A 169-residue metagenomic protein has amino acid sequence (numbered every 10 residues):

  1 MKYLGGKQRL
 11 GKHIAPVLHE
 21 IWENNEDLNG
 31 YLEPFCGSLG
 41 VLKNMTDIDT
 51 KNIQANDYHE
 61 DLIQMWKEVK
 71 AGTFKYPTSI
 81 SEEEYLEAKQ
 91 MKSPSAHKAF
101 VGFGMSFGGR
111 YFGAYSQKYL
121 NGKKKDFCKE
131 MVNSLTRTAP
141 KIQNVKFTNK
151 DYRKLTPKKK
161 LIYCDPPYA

Functional and structural regions predicted by a protein language model:
M1-V41: S-adenosyl-L-methionine
I14, Y31-M45, A55-E60, G104-F107 (+2 more regions): Conserved proline-anchored active-site loop of SAM-dependent methyltransferases that bridges a beta-strand
L18, W22, M45-D49, K70: Active-site catalytic pocket residues across diverse enzymes, especially alpha/beta-hydrolases
H19-E23, R153-K160: Short amphipathic alpha-helix with an adjacent loop that forms part of the alpha/beta core around
E26-D27, K43, T78, F112: Short linear functional motifs in flexible/disordered or boundary regions
E26-N29, T50-N52, P157-K159: A general structural motif
D49-R153: Class I S-adenosyl-L-methionine-dependent methyltransferase module
